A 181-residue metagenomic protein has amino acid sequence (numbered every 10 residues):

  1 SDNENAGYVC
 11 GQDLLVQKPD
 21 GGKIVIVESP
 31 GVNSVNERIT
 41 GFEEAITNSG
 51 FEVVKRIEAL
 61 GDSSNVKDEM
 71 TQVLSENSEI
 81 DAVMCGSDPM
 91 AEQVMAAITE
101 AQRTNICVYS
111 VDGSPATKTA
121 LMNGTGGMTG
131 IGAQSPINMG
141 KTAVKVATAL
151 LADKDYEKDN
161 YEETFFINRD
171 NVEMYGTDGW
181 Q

Functional and structural regions predicted by a protein language model:
S1-I24, V66-K67, G113-K118, Q134-A152: Hydrophobic alpha-helical segments within soluble ligand-binding/sensing domains
N3-G7, G31-V35, A59, S63 (+2 more regions): Solvent-exposed, acidic/flexible segments
A6-C10, N33-E52, E69, Q93 (+1 more regions): Short, solvent-exposed amphipathic alpha-helices that sit in or adjacent to ligand/effector-binding or catalytic
P19-K23, N48-V54, S78-D81, R103-C107 (+1 more regions): Loop/turn elements at helix/coil->beta-strand transitions in domains of secreted/extracellular proteins
K23-G31: Short beta-strand segments enriched in small/hydrophobic residues
F42, K55, L60-A120: Hydrophobic alpha-helical
I46, S135-Q181: Hinge/cleft segment of the Venus flytrap/periplasmic-binding protein
